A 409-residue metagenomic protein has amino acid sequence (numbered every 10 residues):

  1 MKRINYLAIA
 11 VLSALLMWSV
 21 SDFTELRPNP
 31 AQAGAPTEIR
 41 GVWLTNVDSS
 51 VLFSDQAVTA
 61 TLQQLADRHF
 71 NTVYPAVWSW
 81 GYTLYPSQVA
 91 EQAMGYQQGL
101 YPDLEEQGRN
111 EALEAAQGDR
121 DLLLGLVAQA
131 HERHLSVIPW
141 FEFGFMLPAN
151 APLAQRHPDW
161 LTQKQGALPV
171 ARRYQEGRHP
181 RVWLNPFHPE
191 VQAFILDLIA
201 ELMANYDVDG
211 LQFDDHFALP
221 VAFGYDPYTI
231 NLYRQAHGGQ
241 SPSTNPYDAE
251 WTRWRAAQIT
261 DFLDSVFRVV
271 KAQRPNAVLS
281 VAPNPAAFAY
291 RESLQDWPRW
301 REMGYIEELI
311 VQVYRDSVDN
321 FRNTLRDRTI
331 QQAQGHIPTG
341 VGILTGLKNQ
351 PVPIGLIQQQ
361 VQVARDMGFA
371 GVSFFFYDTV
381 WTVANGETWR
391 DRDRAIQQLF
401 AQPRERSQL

Functional and structural regions predicted by a protein language model:
P36-L44, S49-L52, D121, G144-N205: Active-site-adjacent "subsite" loops/lids of carbohydrate-active enzymes
A57-T83, N205-G210, Y305-I306, D366-G371: Catalytic domains of carbohydrate-active enzymes, especially glycoside hydrolases
Q63-F70, L126-A130, W160, W183-A218: An active-site-proximal structural segment forming one wall of the substrate-binding cleft that immediately precedes
F70-G118: Aromatic-lined carbohydrate-binding/catalytic grooves of carbohydrate-active enzymes
F70-W80, R120-Y174, Q212-D215: Glycine-rich, aromatic-flanked loop segments that form ligand/cofactor-binding clefts across common enzyme folds
Y85-G99, F145-E176, D215-S243: Aromatic- and acidic-residue-enriched segments that line the glycan-binding/catalytic groove of carbohydrate-active
R234-Q350: Glycoside hydrolase catalytic-domain groove-lining segments
I306-F321, R328, G335-L409: Substrate-binding cleft of secreted/luminal carbohydrate-active enzymes
